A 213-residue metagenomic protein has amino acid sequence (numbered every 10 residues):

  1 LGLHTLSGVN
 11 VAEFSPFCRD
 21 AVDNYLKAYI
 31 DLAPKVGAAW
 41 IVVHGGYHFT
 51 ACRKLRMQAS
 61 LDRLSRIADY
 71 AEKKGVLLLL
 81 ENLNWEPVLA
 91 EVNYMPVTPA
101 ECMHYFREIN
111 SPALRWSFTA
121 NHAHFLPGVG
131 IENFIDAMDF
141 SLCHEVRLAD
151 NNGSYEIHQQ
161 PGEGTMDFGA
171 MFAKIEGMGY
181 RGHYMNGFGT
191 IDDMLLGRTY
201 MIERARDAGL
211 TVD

Functional and structural regions predicted by a protein language model:
G2-L3, L80, F118, N186: Hydrophobic residues in well-ordered beta-strands that form the structural core
T5, N10-E13, Q160, T165-D167: Residue-level preference for alpha-helix termini and adjacent loops
T5, V11-R115, F125: Active-site acidic/histidine proton-transfer and metal-coordination neighborhood in alpha/beta enzyme cores
G37-A39, A90, P96-D213: Histidine-acidic metal/acid-base catalytic patches
